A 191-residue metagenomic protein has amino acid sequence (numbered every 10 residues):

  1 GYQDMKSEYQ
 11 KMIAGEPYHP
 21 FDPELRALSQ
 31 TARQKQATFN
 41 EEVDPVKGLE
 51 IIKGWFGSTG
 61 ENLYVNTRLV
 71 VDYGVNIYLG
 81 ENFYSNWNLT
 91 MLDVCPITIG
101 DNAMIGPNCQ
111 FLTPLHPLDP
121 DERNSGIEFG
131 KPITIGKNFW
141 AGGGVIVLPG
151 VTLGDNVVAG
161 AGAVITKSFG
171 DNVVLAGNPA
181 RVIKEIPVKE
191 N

Functional and structural regions predicted by a protein language model:
G1-N62, A180-N191: Terminal amphipathic alpha-helical/low-complexity segments used for targeting or macromolecular assembly
K53, T67-V70: Arg/Lys-rich RNA-binding interfaces used to dock onto structured RNA substrates
Y64, W140, V158, V174-A176: Short-chain dehydrogenase/reductase
L69-L153, N178-N191: Flexible, glycine/small-residue-enriched loop-and-beta-strand segment within the central core of proteins
G154-V157, G170-N172: Conserved catalytic segment of ABC-fold P-loop ATPases
V164-T166: Short hydrophobic beta-strand element within catalytic cores of glycosyltransferases and related nucleotide-activated
F169-D171, A176-P179: Acidic, glycine-centered active-site loop in nucleotide-sugar glycosyltransferases
